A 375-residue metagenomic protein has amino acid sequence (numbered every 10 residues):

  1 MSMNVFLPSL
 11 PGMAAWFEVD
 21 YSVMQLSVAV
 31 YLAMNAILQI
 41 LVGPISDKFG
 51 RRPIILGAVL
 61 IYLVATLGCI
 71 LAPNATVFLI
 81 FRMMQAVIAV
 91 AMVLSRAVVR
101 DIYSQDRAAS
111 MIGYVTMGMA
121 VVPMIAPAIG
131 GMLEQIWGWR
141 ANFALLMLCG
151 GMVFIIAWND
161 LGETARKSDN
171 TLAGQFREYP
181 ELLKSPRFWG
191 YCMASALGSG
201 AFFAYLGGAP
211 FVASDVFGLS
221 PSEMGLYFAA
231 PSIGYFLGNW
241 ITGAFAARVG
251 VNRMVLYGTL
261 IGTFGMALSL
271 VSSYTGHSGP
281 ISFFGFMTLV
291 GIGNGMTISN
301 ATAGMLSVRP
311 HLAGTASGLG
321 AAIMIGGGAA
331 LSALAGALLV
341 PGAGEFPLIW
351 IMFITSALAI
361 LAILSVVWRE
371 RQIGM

Functional and structural regions predicted by a protein language model:
G12, I40-P44, K48, M132 (+1 more regions): Membrane-interface helix termini in secondary transporters
I37-T76: Conserved MFS/SLC helix-loop-helix module at the cytosolic interface between two early adjacent transmembrane helices
I61, A65-G68, T76-M84, I281-M287: Paired small-residue
V77, G113-W158: Helix-loop-helix hairpin linking two adjacent transmembrane segments in secondary transporters
F81-G118: Cytoplasmic helix-loop-helix junction between adjacent transmembrane helices in 12-TM secondary transporters
L148-R166, A362-V366: C-terminal membrane-cytosol helix-exit motif in multi-pass small-molecule transporters
G162-C192: Juxtamembrane intracellular "pre-TM" segments in multi-pass secondary transporters
L306-G342: A late C-terminal transmembrane helix in Major Facilitator Superfamily
